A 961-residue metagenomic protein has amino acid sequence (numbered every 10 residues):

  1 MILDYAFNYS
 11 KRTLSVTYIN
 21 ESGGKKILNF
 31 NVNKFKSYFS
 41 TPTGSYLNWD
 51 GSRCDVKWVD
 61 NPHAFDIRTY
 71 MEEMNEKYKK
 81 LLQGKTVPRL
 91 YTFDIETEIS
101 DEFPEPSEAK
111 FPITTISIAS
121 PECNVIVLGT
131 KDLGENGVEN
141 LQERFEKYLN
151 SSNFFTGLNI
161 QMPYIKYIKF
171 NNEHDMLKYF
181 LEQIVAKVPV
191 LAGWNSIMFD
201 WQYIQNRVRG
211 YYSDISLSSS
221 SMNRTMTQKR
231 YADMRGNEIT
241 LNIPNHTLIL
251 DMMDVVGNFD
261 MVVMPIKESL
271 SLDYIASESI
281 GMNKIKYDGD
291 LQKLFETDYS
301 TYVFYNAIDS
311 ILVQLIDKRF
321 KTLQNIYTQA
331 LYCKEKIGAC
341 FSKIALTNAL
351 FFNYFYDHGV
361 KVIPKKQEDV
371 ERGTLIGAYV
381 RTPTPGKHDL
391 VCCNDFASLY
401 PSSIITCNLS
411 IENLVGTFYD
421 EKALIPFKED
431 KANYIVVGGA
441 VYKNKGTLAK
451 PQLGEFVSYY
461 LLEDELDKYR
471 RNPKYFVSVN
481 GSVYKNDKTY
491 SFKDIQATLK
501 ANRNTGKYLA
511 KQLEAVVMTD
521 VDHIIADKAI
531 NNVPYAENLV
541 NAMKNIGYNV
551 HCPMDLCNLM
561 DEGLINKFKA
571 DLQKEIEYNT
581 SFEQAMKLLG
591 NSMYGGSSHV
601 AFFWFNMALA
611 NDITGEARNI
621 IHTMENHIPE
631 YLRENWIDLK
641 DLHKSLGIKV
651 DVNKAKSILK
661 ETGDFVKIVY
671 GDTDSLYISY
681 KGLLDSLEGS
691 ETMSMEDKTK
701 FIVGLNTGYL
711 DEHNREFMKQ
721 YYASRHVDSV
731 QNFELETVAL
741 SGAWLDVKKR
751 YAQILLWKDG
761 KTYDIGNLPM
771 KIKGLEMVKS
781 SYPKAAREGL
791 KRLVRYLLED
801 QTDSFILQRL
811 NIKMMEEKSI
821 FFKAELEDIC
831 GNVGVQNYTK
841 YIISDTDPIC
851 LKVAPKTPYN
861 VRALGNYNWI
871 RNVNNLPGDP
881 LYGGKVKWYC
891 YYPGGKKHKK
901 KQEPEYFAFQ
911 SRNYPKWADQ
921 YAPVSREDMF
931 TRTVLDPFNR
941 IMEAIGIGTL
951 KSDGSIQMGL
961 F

Functional and structural regions predicted by a protein language model:
M1-A186, S213, A307-I308, L312-L331 (+9 more regions): DnaQ-like (DEDDh/DEDDy) 3′-5′ exonuclease domain used for proofreading and 3′-end trimming on nucleic acids
I19, V703-F961: C-terminal, non-catalytic extensions of nucleic-acid polymerases
G129-I266, Y274: Conserved DEDDh/DEDDy metal-dependent 3′-5′ exonuclease domain
F154-K169, G236-N245, L448-F492, I530-A585 (+5 more regions): Intrinsically disordered, low-complexity acidic Ser/Thr-rich regulatory segments
A186-I204, I249, M253-T347: Acidic, Mg2+-coordinating catalytic module of metal-dependent nucleases/exonucleases that use a two-metal-ion mechanism
Y212-I243, N566, A570-Q573, R633-G663 (+1 more regions): Short mixed-charge
D290-A432, K528-A529, E537, K544 (+6 more regions): Common nucleic-acid-contacting/processivity interface regions adjacent to the catalytic cores of nucleic-acid enzymes
L676-Y709: Catalytic palm subdomain of template-directed nucleic-acid polymerases, centered on the conserved carboxylate motif
